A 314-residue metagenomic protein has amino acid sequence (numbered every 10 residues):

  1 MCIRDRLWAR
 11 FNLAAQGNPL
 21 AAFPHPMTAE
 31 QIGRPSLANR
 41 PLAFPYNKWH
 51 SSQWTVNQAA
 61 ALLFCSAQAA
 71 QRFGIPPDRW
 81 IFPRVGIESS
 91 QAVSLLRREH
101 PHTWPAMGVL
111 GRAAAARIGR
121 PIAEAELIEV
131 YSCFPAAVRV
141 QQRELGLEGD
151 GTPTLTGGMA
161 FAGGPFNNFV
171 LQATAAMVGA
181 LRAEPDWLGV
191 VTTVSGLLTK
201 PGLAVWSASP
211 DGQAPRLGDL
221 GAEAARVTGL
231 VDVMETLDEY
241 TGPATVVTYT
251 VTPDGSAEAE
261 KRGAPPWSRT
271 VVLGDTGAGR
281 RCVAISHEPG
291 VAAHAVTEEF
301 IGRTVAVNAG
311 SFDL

Functional and structural regions predicted by a protein language model:
R4-L62, A67-A69, I75-F161, G179 (+2 more regions): Conserved "HGTGT" condensation-loop signature of ketosynthase/thiolase-family condensing enzymes that catalyze
F166-V170: A conserved active-site cap/scaffold subdomain adjacent to cofactor or substrate pockets
A173: Active-site glycine-rich loop that binds ribose-phosphate moieties when present
A176-R182: Oxidoreductase and adenylate-handling cofactor-binding alpha/beta cores
D186-V190: Short, hydrophobic/aromatic-rich segments at coil-to-beta transitions
G196-L197: C-terminal substrate-binding/catalytic lobe of Rossmann-fold NAD(P)-dependent dehydrogenases
